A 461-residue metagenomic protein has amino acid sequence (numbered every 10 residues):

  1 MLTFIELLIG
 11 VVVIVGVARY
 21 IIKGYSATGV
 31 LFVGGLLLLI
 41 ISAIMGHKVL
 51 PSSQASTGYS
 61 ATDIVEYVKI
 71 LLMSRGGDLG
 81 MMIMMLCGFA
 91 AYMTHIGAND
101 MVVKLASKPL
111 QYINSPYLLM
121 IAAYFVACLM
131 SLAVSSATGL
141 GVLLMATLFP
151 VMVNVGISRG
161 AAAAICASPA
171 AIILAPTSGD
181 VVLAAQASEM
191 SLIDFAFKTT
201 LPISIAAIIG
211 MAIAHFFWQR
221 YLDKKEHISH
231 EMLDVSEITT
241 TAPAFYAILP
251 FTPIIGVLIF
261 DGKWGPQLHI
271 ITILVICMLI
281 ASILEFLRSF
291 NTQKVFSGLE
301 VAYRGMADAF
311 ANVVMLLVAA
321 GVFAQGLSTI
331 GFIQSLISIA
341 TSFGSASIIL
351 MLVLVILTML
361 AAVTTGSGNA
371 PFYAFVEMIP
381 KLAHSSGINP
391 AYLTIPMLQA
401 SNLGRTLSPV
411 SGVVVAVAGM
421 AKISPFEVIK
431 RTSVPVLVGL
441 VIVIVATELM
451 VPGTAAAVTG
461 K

Functional and structural regions predicted by a protein language model:
M1-I5, I22-G24, S53-G58, V65-D78 (+6 more regions): Interfacial loop-to-helix junctions that mark the boundaries of transmembrane helices in multi-pass membrane
L2-I14, A18, L31-L38, S42 (+5 more regions): Long, contiguous bundles of hydrophobic transmembrane helices that form the permeation core of multi-pass
T3-L7, M73-G80, K108-A122, V155-A161 (+4 more regions): Membrane-interfacial loop-to-helix junctions in multi-pass transporters
F32, S52-D100, I271, V275-Q334: Core transmembrane alpha-helical segments of multi-pass membrane transporters/permeases
I70, M101-Q111, P150-N154, S297-D308 (+4 more regions): Short amphipathic alpha-helical coupling elements at transmembrane boundaries
M82-M85, Q111-T147, L316-A320, F343-K381 (+3 more regions): Hydrophobic alpha-helical transmembrane segments of multi-pass integral membrane proteins, predominantly secondary
K104, I113-A122, V153-C166, I193-K198 (+2 more regions): Membrane-interface alpha-helices at helix entry/exit sites of multi-pass transporters
A127-L144, F149, N154-D194, M211-H215 (+3 more regions): Alpha-helical transmembrane segments and, especially, the helix-loop junctions at the ends of these helices
